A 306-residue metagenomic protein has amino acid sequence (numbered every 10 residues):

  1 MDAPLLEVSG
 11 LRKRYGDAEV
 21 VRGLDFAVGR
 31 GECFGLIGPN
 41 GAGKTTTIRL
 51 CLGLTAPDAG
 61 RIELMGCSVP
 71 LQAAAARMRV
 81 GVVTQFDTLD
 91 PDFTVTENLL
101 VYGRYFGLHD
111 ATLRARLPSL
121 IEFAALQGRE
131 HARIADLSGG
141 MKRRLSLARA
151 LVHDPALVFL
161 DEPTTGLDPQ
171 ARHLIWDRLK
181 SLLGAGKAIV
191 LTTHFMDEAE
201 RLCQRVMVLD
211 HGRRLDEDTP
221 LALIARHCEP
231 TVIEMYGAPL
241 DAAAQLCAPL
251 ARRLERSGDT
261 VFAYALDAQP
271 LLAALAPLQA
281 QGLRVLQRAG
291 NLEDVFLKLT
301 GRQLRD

Functional and structural regions predicted by a protein language model:
G60-L71, A75-A76: Conserved ABC transporter NBD signature motif
L100, R104, A111-R129: Conserved ABC ATPase "signature" region
R133-L137: Conserved ABC ATPase signature
D154: Conserved catalytic motifs of ABC-family nucleotide-binding domains
V158-D161: Catalytic Walker B motif of ABC-type/P-loop ATPase nucleotide-binding domains
W176-L266: ABC transporter nucleotide-binding domain
